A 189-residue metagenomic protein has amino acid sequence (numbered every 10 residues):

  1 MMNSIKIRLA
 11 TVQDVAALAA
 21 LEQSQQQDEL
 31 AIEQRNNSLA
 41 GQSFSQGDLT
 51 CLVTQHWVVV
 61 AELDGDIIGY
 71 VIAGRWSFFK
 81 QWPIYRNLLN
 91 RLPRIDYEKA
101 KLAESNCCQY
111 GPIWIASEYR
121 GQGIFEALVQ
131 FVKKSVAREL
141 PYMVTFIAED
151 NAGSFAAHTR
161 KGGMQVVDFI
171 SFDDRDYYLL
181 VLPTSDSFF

Functional and structural regions predicted by a protein language model:
I5-Q23, A31: A short beta-loop-alpha structural element at the N-terminal edge of CoA-dependent acyl/N-acetyltransferase catalytic
Q26-G47: Conserved GNAT-fold acetyl-CoA-binding loop/helix
G47-V60, S77-P83, Q109: A short helix-loop-beta-strand connector motif used in the catalytic cores of GNAT acetyltransferases and, in some
I72-P112: Conserved acyl-donor/pantetheine-binding loop and adjacent beta-alpha core of acyl/acetyltransferases and related
N106-Y110, V136-A148: Conserved GNAT acetyl-CoA-binding A-motif
G111-R120, T145-F155: Conserved beta-strand-loop-alpha-helix junction that forms the acyl-donor binding cleft
P112-I115, G121-K134, R160: Conserved acetyl-CoA-binding loop-helix of GNAT-fold acetyltransferases
E126, E149-D168: Conserved active-site alpha-helix within GNAT-family acetyltransferase domains
